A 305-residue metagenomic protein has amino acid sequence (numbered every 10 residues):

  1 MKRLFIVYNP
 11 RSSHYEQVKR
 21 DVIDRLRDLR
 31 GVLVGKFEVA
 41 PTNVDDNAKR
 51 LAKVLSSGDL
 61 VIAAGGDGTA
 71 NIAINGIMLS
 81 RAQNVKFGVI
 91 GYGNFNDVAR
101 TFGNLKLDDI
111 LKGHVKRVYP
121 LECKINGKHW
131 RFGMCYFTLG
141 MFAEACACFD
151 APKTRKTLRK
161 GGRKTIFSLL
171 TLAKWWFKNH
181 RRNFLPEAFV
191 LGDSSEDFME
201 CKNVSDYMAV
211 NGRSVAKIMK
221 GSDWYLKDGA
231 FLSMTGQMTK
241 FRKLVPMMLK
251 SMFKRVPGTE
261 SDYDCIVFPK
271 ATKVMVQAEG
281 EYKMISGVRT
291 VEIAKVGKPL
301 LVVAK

Functional and structural regions predicted by a protein language model:
M1-A64, N71, N75, N104: ATP/NTP phosphate-donor binding region
V7-N9, I90, V210: Short hydrophobic segments within beta-strands
R11, F137-M141, N211-S214: Glycine-rich beta-alpha junction loops
E16-Q17, I72-N75, V98-R100, E144 (+1 more regions): Short glycine-/acidic-enriched loop or helix-start segments at secondary-structure transitions that form or flank
R30-V32, S80-Q83: Short helix-capping segments at alpha-helix termini
R81-D206: Catalytic core of DAGKc-family lipid kinases
E196, C201, K220-K305: ATP/nucleoside-binding phosphotransfer catalytic cores, i.e., glycine-rich phosphate-binding loops
M208-K220: Glycine-rich phosphate/pyrophosphate-binding beta-alpha loops
